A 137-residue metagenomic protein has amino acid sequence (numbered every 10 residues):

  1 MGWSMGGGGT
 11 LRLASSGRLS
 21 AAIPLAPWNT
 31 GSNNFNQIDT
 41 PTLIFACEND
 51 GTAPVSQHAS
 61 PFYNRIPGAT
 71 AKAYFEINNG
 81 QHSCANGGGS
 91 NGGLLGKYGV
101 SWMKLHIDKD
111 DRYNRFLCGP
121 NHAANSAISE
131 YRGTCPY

Functional and structural regions predicted by a protein language model:
M1-I38: Primarily recognizes the serine-hydrolase "nucleophile elbow" in alpha/beta-hydrolase and SGNH/GDSL folds
L11-A14, Y63, G99-V100, K104: Non-transmembrane alpha-helical segments in soluble domains of secreted/periplasmic/extracellular proteins
A26, A46-E48, N78: Residues at the C-termini of beta-strands that transition into short coil/loop
N34-D39, R65-A69: Short, conserved loop/helix-junction motifs that constitute active-site signature segments in enzyme catalytic cores
I38, I44-A46: Short beta-strand/loop motif that positions the catalytic acidic residue of the alpha/beta-hydrolase fold
N49-P54, H82-S83: Acidic catalytic loop of the alpha/beta-hydrolase fold
A53-R65: Short alpha-helix in the alpha/beta-hydrolase fold that links the catalytic acid
A71-Y137: C-terminal catalytic histidine-bearing segment of alpha/beta-hydrolase fold enzymes
